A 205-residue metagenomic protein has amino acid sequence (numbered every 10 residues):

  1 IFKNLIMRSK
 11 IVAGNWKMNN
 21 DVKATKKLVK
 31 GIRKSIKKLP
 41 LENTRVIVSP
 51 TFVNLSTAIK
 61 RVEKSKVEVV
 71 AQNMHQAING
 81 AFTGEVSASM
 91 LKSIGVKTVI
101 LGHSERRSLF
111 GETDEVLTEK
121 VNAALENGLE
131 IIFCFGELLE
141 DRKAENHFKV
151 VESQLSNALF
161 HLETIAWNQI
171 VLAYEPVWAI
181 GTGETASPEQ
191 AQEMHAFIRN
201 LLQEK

Functional and structural regions predicted by a protein language model:
L5-K205: Active-site loop-to-helix "anion-binding N-cap" substructures in soluble metabolic enzymes
